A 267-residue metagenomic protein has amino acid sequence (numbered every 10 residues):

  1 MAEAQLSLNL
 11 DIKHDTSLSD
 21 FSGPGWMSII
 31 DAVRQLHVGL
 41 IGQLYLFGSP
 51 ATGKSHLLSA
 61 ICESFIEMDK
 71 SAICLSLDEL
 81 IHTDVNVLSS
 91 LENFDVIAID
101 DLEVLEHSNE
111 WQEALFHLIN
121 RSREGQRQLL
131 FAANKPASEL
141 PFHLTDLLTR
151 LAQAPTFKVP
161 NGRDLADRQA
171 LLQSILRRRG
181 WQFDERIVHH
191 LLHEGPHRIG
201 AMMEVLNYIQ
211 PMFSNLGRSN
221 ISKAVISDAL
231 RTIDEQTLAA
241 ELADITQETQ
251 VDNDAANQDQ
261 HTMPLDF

Functional and structural regions predicted by a protein language model:
M1-Q35, R218-F267: A short, basic N-terminal segment
I41-L58: Walker A/P-loop nucleotide-binding motif
S90-W111, Q128-A133: Conserved P-loop NTPase "ATPase switch" module shared by AAA+ and STAND
Q112-F131, T145, T149: Conserved catalytic/switch belt of AAA+ P-loop NTPases
A137-A152: Short regulatory helix/loop adjacent to the ATP-binding pocket of P-loop NTPases
A154-D167: Conserved AAA+ ATPase "SRH/arginine-finger" region at the nucleotide-binding site
Q182-E194: Short conserved motifs of the RecA-like P-loop NTPase core
G195-N207: The conserved phosphate-sensing helix
